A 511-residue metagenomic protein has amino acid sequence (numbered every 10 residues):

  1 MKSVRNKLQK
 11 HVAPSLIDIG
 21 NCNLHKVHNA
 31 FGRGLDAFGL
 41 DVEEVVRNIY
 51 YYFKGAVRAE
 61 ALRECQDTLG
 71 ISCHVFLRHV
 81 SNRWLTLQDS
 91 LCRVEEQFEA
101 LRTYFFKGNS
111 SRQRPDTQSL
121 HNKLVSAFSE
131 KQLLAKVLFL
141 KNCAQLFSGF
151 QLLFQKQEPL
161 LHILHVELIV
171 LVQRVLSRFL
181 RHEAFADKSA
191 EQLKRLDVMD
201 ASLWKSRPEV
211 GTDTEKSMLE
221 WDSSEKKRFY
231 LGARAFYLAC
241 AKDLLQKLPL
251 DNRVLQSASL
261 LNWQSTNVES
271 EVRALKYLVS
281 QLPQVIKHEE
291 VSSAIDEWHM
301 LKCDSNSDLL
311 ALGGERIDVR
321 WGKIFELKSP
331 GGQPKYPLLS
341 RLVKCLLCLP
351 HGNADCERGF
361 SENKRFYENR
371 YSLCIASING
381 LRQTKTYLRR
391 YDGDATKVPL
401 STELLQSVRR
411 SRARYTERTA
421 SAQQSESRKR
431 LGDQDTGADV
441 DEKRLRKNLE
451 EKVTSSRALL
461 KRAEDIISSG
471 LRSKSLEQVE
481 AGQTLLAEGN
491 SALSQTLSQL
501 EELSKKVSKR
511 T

Functional and structural regions predicted by a protein language model:
M1-T511: Alpha-helical structural modules in large enzymes and assemblies
